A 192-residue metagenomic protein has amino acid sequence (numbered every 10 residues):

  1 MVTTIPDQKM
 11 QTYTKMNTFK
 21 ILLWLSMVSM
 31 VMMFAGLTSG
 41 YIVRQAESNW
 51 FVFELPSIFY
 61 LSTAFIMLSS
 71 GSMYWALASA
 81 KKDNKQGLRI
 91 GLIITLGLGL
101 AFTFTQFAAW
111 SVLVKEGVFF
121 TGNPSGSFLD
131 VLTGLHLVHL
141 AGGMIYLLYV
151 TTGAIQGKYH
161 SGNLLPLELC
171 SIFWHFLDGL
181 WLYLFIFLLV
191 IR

Functional and structural regions predicted by a protein language model:
M1-R192: ...captures the hydrophobic TM-helix bundle architecture rather than a specific catalytic motif, and can also fire on
